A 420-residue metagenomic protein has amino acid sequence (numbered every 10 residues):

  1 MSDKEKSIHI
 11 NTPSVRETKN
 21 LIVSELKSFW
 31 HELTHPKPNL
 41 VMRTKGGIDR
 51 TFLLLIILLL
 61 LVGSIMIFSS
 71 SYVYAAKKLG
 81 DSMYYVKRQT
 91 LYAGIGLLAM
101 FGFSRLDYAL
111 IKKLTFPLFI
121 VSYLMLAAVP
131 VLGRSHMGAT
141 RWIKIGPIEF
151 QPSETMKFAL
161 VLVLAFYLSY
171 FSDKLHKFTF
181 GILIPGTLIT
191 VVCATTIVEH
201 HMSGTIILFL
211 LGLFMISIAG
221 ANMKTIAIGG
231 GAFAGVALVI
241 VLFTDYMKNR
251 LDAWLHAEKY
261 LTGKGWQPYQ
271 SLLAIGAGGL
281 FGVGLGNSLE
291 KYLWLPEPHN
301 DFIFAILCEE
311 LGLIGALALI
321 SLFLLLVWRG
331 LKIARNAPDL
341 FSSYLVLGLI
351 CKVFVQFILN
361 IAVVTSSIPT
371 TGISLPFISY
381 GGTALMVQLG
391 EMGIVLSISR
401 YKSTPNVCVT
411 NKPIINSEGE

Functional and structural regions predicted by a protein language model:
M1-L33, P38-M42, L359-E420: A juxtamembrane structural motif centered on a specific transmembrane helix
S2-K4, H9-H35, S271, S321 (+2 more regions): Active-site-proximal helix-loop elements at catalytic-domain edges
K19, V23, K27-W30, K248 (+5 more regions): Membrane-interacting alpha-helical segments
R43-I56: N-terminal membrane topogenic signal
L55-L61, I65, S69, A76-Q267 (+3 more regions): Hydrophobic alpha-helical transmembrane segments of multi-pass inner membrane proteins, especially in bacterial systems
G146-M156, V198-H200, G279-G284, I373-V387: Glycine/serine-rich anion-binding loops at beta->alpha junctions that coordinate negatively charged ligand groups
H201-I206, V283-S288, P298-N300, L317 (+3 more regions): Transmembrane helix boundary and interhelical junction motifs in multipass membrane proteins
A257-N300, F304, L311-G315: TM-adjacent membrane-interface loops and short helices in multi-pass inner/ER membrane proteins
